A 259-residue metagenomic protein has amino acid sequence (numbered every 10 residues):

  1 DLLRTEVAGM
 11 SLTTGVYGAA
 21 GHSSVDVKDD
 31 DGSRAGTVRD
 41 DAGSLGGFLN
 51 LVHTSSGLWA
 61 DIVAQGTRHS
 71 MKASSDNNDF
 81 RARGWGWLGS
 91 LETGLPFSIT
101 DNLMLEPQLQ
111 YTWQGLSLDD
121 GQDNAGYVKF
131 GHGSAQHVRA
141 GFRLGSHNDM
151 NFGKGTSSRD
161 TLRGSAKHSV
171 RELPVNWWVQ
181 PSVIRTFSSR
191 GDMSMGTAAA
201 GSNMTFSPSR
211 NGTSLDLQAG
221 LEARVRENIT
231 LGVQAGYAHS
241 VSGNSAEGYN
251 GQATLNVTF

Functional and structural regions predicted by a protein language model:
D1-Q108, D119, G236-V257: Outer membrane beta-barrel translocator domains of Type V secretion systems
S23-D40, R68-W87, Q114-F142, F187-A198 (+2 more regions): Extracellular/periplasm-exposed beta-strand and loop segments of Gram-negative cell-envelope proteins, dominated by
G43-G46, G131-F259: Outer membrane beta-barrel transmembrane domains
L95, G115-S117, N148: Sec/Tat-exported extracytoplasmic proteins
Q108-Q114: Internal active-site segments that recognize and position negatively charged phosphoryl groups and nucleotide moieties
